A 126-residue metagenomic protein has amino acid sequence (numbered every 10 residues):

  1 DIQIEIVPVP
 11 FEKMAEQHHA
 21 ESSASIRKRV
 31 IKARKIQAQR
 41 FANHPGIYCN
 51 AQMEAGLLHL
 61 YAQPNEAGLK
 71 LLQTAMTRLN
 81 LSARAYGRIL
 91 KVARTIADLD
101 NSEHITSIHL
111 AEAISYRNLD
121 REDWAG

Functional and structural regions predicted by a protein language model:
D1-G126: Basic, amphipathic alpha-helical bundle interface domains used for macromolecular binding and assembly
